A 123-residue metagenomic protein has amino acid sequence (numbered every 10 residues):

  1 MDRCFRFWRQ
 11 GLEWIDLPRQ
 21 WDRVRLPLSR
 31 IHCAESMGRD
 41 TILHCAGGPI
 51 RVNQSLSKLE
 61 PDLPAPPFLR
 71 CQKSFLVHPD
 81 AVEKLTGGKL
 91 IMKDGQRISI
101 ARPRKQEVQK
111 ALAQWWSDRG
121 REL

Functional and structural regions predicted by a protein language model:
D2-K93, R97-S99: Conserved binding/recognition cores within well-folded domains
D2-R3, K110, Q114: CheY-like receiver
E60, Q109-K110: A cross-family signal for key residues in well-ordered alpha-helices that form functional helical elements
L112-L123: Short, charged, intrinsically disordered terminal tails
